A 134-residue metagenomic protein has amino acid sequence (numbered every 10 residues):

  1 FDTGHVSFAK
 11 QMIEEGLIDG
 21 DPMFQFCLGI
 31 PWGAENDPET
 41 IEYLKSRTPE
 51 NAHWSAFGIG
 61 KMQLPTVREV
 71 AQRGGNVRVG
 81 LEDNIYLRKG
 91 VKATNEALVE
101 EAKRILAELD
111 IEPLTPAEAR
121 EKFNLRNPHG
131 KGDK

Functional and structural regions predicted by a protein language model:
F1-G80, K92, A97: Catalytic alpha/beta core domains of metabolic enzymes, predominantly
E82-I85: Short, acidic/turn-prone active-site loops that include or flank metal/cofactor- and phosphate-binding residues
R88-I111: C-terminal helical cap(s) of enzyme catalytic domains, especially alpha/beta-barrels
K122-R126: Short acidic, low-complexity intrinsically disordered linear motifs used for protein-protein interactions
P128-D133: Short glycine/threonine-rich loop-to-helix capping motif typified by GTGT followed within a few residues by an Asp-Pro
